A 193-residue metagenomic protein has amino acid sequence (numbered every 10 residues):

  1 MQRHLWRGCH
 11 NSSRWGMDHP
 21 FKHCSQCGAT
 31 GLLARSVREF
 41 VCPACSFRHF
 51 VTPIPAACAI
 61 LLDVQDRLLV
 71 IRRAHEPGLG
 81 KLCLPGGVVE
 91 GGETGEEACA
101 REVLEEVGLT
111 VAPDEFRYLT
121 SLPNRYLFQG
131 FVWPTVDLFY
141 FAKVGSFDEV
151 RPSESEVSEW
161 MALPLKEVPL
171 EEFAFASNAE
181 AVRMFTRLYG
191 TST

Functional and structural regions predicted by a protein language model:
W15-A59: Acidic, metal-coordinating catalytic segment for phosphate/diphosphate chemistry, firing primarily on the Nudix
E76-L82: A conserved beta-turn-beta hairpin within the catalytic core of GNAT-like acetyltransferases that forms part
L84-L119, Y140: The catalytic Nudix box helix
T120-E149: Active-site-adjacent beta-strand/loop module that shapes the phosphate/pyrophosphate-binding cleft
R151-A181: NUDIX/MutT-family hydrolases
A179-T193: Charged phosphate-binding loop/patch that engages nucleotide di/tri-phosphates or the phosphate backbone of nucleic
